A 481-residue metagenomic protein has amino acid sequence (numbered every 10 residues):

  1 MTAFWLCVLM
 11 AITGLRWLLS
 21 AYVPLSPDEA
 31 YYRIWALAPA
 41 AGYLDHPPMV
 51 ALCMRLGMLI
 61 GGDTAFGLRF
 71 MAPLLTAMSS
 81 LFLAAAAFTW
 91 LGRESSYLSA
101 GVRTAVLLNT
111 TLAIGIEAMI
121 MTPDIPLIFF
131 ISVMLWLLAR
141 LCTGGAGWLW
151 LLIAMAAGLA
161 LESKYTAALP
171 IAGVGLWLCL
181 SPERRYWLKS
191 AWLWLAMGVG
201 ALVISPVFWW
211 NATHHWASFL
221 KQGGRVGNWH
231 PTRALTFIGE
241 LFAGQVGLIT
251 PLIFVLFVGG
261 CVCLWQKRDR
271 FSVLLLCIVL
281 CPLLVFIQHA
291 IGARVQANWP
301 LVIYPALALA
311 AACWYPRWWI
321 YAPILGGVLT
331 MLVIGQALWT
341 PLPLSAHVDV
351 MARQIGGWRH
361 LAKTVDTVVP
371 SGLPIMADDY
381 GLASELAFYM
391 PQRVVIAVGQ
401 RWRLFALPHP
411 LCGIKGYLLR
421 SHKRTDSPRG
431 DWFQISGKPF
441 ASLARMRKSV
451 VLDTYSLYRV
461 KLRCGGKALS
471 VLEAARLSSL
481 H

Functional and structural regions predicted by a protein language model:
L9, G101-L112, A157, L161 (+1 more regions): Short helix- or helix-capping micro-motifs that position conserved polar/aromatic residues at function-defining sites
L37, F82, P126-G144, L149-A157 (+1 more regions): Specific aromatic-rich, kink-prone transmembrane helix
F70-E94, V133: Transmembrane-helix motifs of polytopic, lipid-linked glycan transferases
F88-S95, M134-L149, G259, C263-L264: Membrane-interface transmembrane helices that cradle and orient dolichyl/undecaprenyl
I116-L127: Short acidic/glycine- and proline-prone juxtamembrane loop motifs at membrane-interface regions of multi-pass membrane
L137, W148-Y165, V199-A201, F286: Membrane-interface alpha helices of multi-pass inner-membrane proteins
I171-R268, I287: Transmembrane-lumen/periplasm boundary regions of multi-pass, lipid-linked membrane glycan transferases
A297, W319-P370, Y380-V394, G399-R403 (+1 more regions): Membrane-proximal, lumen/periplasm-facing interface regions of secretory-pathway glyco- and lipid-modifying enzymes
